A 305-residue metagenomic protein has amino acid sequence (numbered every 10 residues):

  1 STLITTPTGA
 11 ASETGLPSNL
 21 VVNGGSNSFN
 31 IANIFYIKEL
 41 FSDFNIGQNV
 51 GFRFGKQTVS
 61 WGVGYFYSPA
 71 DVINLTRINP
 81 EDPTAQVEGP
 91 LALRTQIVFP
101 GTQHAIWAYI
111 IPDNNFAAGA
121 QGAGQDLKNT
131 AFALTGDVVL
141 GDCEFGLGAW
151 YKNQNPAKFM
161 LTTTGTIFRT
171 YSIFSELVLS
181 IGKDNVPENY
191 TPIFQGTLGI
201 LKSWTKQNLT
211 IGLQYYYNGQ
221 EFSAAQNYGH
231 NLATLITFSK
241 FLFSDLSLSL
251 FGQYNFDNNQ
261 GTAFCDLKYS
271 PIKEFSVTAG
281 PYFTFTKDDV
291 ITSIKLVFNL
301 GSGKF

Functional and structural regions predicted by a protein language model:
S1, F54-K56, A108-P112, L147-Y151 (+7 more regions): Transmembrane beta-barrel strands of outer-membrane/channel proteins
S1-D113, V138-V139, T286: Outer membrane beta-barrel
T2, S60-G64, N114-A118, D142-E144 (+8 more regions): Gram-negative outer-membrane beta-barrel proteins
N33-K38, V87-L91, K128-F132, V139 (+6 more regions): Residues that define the transmembrane beta-barrel architecture of outer-membrane proteins
E39-F44, L93-I97, L134-V138, L161-G165 (+5 more regions): Residues on the lipid-exposed face of transmembrane beta-strands in outer-membrane beta-barrel proteins
N49-F52, T102-I106, L140-L147, T170-F174 (+5 more regions): Repeated loop/turn-to-beta-strand initiation elements of outer-membrane beta-barrel proteins
L140-D142, K152, T164-Y254: Detector for outer-membrane/organellar transmembrane beta-barrel domains, recognizing the amphipathic beta-strand
D289-F305: Outer-membrane beta-barrel "beta-signal"
